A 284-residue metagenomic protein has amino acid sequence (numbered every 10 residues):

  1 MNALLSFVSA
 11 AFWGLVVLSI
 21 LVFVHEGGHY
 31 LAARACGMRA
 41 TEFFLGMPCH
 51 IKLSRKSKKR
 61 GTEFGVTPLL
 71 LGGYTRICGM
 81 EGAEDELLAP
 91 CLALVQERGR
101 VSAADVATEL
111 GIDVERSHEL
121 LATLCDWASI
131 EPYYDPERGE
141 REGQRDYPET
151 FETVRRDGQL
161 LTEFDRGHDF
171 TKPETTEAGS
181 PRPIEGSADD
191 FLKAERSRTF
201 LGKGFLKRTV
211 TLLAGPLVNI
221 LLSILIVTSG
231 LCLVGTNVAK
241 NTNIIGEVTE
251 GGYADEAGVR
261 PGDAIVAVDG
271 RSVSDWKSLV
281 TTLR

Functional and structural regions predicted by a protein language model:
N2-S9, F191, R198, G202 (+2 more regions): C-terminal recognition in membrane/secretory proteostasis and scaffolding
S6, A10-E86, R116, L120-L192: Small-residue-rich helix-interface/hinge motifs
H25-G28, V66, G215, A254 (+1 more regions): Terminal peptide-recognition signature
E84-L110: Short amphipathic alpha-helical interface segments
S102-A103, E109-G111, A254-K277: Conserved PDZ fold ligand-binding element
E115-C125, S129, V268-R284: PDZ domains, with a preference for the canonical peptide-binding region formed by the helix
P183-T228, R284: Interdomain regulatory linker/hinge segments that flank or connect interaction modules in polarity/junction/synaptic
G230-P261: PDZ/PDZ-like groove recognition
